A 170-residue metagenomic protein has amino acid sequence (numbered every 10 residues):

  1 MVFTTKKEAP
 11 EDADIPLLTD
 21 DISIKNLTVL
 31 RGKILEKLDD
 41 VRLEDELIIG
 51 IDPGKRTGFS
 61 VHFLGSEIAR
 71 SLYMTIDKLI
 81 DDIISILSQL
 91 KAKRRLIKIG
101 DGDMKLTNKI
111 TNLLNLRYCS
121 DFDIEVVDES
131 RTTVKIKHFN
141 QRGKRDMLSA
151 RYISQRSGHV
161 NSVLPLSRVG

Functional and structural regions predicted by a protein language model:
M1-I48, K55-G170: Phosphate- and other anionic-substrate recognition elements at nucleic-acid/protein interfaces
